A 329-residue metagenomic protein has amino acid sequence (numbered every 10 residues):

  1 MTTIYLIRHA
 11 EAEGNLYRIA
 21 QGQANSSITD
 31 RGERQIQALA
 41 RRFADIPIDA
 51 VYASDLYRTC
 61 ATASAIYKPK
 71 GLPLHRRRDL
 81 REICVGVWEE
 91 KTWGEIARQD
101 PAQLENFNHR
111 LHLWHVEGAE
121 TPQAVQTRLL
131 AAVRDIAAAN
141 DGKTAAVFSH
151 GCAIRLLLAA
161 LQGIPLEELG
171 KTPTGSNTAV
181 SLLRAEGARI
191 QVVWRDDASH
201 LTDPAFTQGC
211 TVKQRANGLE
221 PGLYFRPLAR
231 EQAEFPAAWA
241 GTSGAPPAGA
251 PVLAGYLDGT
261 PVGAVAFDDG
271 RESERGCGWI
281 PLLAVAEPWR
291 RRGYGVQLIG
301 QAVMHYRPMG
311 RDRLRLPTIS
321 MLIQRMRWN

Functional and structural regions predicted by a protein language model:
Y5-L72, R76: Active-site-proximal alpha-helix that buttresses catalytic centers in soluble enzyme cores
R31, W289, G293-Q301: Conserved acetyl-CoA pyrophosphate-binding loop and the N-cap/start of the following alpha-helix in GNAT-like
K70-R128: Phosphate-handling substructures
D79, L283-R290, T318-S320: A short, internal acetyl-CoA/4′-phosphopantetheine-binding micro-motif in the GNAT/acyltransferase core
V87-E95, A160-R230: Acidic, low-complexity terminal tails and accessory targeting/binding regions of phosphate-metabolizing enzymes
L157, V296, P308, S320-N329: Conserved active-site alpha-helix within GNAT-family acetyltransferase domains
R230-L282, A286, I299, H305: Acetyl-CoA-dependent GNAT
Y306-T318: Conserved GNAT acetyl-CoA-binding A-motif
